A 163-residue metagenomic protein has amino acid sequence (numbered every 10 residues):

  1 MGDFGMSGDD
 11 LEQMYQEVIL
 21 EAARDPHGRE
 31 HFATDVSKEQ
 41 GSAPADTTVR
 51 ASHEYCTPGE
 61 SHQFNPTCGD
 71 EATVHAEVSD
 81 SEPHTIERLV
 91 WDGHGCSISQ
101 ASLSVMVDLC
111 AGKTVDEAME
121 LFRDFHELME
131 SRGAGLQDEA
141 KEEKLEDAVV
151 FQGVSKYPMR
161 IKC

Functional and structural regions predicted by a protein language model:
M1-S52, K113-C163: C-terminal binding/interaction regions
D9, H62-Q63, D92-C96, D108-A111: Short, surface-exposed loop/turn motifs that are enriched in glycine and acidic residues and include a nearby proline
Q13, E17, P66-D70, C96 (+1 more regions): Alpha-helix initiation and capping sites
D25-G93: Structured beta-strand/loop patches that form or line metal/cofactor-binding pockets in enzymes
Y55-C56, H84-R88, M106, E139-E146: Glycine-rich, flexible loop segments associated with nucleotide phosphate handling
V74, I98-Q100, E117: Basic, gly/Ser/Thr/Pro-rich low-complexity segments located predominantly at protein N termini
I98-L103, C163: Catalytic-loop motifs flanking and including active-site residues across diverse enzymes
S102-V115: Alpha-helical support elements that line or immediately flank enzyme active sites and cofactor-binding pockets
